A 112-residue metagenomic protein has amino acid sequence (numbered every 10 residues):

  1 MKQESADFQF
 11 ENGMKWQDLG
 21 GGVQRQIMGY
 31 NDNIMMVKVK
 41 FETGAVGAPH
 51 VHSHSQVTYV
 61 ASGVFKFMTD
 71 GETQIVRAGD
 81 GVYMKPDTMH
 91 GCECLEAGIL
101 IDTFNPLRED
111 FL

Functional and structural regions predicted by a protein language model:
M1-N33: A short, N-terminal "cap"/entry segment at the start of jelly-roll beta-barrel domains of the cupin/DSBH fold
G20, M35-V51: Conserved short histidine dyad/triad with adjacent acidic residue
K40-F41, V51-F67: Short, conserved beta-strand element in jelly-roll/cupin
V46-G47, K66, V82, P86-G91: Histidine-centered metal-chelating micro-motifs
V57, V64-K66, T73, M89 (+1 more regions): Structural motif
A61-S62, R77-A78, E96: A cytosolic small-molecule/anion-sensing beta-strand core signal
G71-P86: Short acidic-glycine-tyrosine-enriched beta hairpin
P86-D110: Ligand-binding loop in jelly-roll beta-barrel domains
